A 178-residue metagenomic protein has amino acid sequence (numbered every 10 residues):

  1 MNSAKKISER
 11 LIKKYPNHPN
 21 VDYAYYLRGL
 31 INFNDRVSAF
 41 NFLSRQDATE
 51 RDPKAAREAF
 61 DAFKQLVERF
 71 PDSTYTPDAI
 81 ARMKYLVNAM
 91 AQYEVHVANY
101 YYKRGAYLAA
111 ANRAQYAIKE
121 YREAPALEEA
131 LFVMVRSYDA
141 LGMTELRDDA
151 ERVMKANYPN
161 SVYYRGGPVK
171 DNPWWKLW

Functional and structural regions predicted by a protein language model:
M1-W178: Acidic, polar-rich low-complexity tracts and alpha-helical solenoid repeat scaffolds
